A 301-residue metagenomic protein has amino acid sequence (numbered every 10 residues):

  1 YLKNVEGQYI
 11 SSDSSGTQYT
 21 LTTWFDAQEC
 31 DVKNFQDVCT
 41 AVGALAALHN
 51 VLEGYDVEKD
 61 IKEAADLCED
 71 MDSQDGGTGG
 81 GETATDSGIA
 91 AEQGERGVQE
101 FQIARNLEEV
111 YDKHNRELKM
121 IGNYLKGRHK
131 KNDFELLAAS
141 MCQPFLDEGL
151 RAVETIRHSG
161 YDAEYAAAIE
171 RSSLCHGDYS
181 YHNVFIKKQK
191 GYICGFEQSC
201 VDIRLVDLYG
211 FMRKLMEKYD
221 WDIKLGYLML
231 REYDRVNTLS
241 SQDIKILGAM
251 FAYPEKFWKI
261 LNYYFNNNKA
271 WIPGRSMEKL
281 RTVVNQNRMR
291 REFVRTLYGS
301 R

Functional and structural regions predicted by a protein language model:
Y1, E154-L205: Active-site acidic catalytic loop and adjacent metal/ATP-binding pocket of ATP-dependent phosphoryl transfer enzymes
Y1-Y9: Conserved HxN/HPN-centered segment at the entrance to the catalytic loop of eukaryotic protein kinase-like domains
Y9-V38: Conserved structural core of kinase catalytic domains
Q28-K33, E58-L174: ATP-dependent phospho-/nucleotidyl transfer catalytic cores
F35-E53: Amphipathic alpha-helical segments that line or abut small-molecule/effector binding pockets and mediate allosteric
R204-T238, F251-A270: Active-site activation/catalytic loop segments of kinase-like enzymes and analogous catalytic loops in related
F257-R301: ATP/Mg2+ or Mg2+-diphosphate-binding catalytic cores that bind nucleotide phosphates or diphosphates via glycine-rich
